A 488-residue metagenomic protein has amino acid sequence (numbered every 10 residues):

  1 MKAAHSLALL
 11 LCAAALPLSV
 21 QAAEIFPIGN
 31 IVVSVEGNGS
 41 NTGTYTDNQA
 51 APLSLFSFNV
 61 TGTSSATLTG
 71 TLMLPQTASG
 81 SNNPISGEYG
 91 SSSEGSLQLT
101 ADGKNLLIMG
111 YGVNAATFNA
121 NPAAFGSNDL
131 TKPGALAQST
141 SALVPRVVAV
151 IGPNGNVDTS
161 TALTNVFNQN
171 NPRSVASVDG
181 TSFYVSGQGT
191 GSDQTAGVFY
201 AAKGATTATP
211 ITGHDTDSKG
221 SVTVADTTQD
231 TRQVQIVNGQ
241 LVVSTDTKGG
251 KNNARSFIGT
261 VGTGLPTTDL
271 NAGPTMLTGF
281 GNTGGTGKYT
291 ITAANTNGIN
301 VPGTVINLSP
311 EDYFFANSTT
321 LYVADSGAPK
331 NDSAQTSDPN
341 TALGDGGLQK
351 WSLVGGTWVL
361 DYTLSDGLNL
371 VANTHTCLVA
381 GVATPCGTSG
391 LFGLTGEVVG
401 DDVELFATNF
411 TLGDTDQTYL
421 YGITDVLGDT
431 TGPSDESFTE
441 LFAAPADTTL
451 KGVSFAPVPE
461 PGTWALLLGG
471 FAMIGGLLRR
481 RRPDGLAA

Functional and structural regions predicted by a protein language model:
I31-D47, I108-A142, G189-Y200, K248-P266 (+2 more regions): Short, conserved, GDST-rich strand-edge loop motifs in beta-rich repeat architectures
A51, G80-N114, L143-V147, V166-G191 (+6 more regions): Signature of short aromatic-glycine-proline-rich micro-motifs recurring in repeat-based ectodomains
A51-N59, P133-N154, A196-A205, I258-G262 (+2 more regions): Beta-propeller blade signature
F58-S64, P153-G155, A202-T209, T260-L277 (+2 more regions): Short loop/turn segments immediately following beta-strands, especially the blade-tip and inter-blade linker loops
T67-Y89, A149, N154-Q169, I211-V224 (+3 more regions): Surface-exposed loop and turn segments in beta-propeller and other repeat-based domains that flank or scaffold
L308-G422: Loop/turn-rich, solvent-exposed surfaces of beta-rich toroidal or solenoidal domains
E460-L478: A short, hydrophobic C-terminal helix/tail in secreted or cell-surface proteins
G475-A488: C-terminal membrane-anchoring or membrane-association module
